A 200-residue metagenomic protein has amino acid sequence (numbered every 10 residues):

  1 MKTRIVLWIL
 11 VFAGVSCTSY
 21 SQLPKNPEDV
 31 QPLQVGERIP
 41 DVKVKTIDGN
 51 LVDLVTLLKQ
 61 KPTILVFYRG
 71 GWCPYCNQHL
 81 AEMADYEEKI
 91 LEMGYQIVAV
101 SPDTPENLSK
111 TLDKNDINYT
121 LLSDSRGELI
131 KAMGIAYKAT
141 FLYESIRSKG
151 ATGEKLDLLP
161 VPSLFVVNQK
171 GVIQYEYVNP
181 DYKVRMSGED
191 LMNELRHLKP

Functional and structural regions predicted by a protein language model:
I5-G14: Sec-dependent N-terminal signal peptides
A13-P27: Bacterial Sec-dependent signal peptides at the C-terminal "C-region" and cleavage site
L23-V55: N-terminal "domain-start" segment that seeds a small globular fold
I39-P40, P62, V161-S163: Short loop/turn microsegments at loop-to-beta-strand junctions
L54-A81: Short active-site neighborhood of thiol/selenol oxidoreductases, capturing the structured segment around
Q78-A132: Structural microenvironment flanking redox-active thiols in thiol-disulfide oxidoreductases
D124-K183: Thiol/selenol-based redox catalytic cores and closely related redox-interacting motifs
Y182-H197: A short, polar/charged loop-to-alpha-helix boundary motif
